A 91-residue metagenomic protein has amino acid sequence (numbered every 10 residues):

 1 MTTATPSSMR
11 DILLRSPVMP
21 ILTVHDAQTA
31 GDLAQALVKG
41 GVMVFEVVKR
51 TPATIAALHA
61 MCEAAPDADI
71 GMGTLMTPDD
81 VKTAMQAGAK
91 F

Functional and structural regions predicted by a protein language model:
M1-V81, Q86-A87: Conserved N-terminal beta1-alpha1 strand-loop-helix module at the mouth
K90: Short, glycine/charged-rich "phosphate-handling" switch motifs in NTP-dependent and phosphotransfer domains
